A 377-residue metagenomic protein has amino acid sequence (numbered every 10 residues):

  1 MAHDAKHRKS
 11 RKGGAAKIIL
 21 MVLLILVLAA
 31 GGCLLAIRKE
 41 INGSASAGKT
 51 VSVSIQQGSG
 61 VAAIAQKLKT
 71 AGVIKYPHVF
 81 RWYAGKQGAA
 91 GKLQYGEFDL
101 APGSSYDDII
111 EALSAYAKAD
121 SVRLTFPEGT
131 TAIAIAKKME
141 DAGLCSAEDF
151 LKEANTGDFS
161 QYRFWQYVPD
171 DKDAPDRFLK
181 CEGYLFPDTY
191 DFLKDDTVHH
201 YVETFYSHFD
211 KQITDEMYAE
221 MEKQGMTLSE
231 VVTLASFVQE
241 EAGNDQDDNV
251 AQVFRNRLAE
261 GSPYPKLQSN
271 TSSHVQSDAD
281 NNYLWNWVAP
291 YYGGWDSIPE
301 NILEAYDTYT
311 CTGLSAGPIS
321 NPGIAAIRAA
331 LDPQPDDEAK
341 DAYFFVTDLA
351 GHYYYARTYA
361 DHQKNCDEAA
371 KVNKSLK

Functional and structural regions predicted by a protein language model:
H3, H7-G48: N-terminal type II signal-anchor transmembrane helix that functions as the membrane-insertion/stop-transfer segment
K12-K17, G58-A62, E300-A305: A broad, low-specificity signal for short, low-complexity segments enriched in glycine/proline and polar/charged
A16-M21, A65, Q87-A90, A154-G157 (+2 more regions): Generic detector of short, locally flexible boundary/turn motifs and exposed helical patches
L23-L28, K69-G72, Y95-E97, Y162 (+1 more regions): N-terminal start-of-chain detector that recognizes signal peptides and the immediate post-cleavage beginning
I25-A29, G48-V61, L124-T130, F164-W165 (+1 more regions): Short N-terminal secondary-structure initiator segments
I37-H208, Q212: Signal peptide-directed extracytoplasmic domains
L144-C145, F159-K377: Bacterial extracytoplasmic/cell-wall-associated proteins, especially those involved in peptidoglycan
